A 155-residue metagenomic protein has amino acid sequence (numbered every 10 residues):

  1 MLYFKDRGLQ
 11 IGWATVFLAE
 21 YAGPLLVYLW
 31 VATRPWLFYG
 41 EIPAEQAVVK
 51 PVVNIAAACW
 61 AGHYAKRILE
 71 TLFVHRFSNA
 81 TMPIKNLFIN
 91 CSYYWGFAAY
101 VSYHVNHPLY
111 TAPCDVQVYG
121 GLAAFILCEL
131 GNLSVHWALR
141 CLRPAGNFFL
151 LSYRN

Functional and structural regions predicted by a protein language model:
M1-Y153: Membrane-anchoring alpha-helices and their flanking helix-loop junctions
